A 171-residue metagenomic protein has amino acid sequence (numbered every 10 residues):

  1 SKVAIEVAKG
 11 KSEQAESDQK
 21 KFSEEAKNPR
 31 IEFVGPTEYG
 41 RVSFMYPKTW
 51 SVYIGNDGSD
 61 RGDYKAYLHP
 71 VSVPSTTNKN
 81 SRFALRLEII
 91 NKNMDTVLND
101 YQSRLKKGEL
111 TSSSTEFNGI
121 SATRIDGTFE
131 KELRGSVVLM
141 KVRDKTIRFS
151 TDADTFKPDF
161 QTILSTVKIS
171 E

Functional and structural regions predicted by a protein language model:
S1-Y67, G108, F117-I120, E130-R134 (+2 more regions): N-terminal targeting sequences that direct proteins away from the cytosol to non-cytosolic compartments
G40, S81-F83, K145: Residues at beta-strand starts and edge strands
L68-D100: A short acidic-to-branched-hydrophobic micro-motif
R86-E88, D126, R148-D154: Second-shell loop/turn segments in exported
S103-L110: A short, amphipathic edge element
S112-S114: A basic, often C-terminal nucleic-acid-binding module that engages the phosphate backbone, implemented in DNA
A122-R124: Conserved hydrophobic/aromatic beta-strand scaffold that supports enzyme active sites
